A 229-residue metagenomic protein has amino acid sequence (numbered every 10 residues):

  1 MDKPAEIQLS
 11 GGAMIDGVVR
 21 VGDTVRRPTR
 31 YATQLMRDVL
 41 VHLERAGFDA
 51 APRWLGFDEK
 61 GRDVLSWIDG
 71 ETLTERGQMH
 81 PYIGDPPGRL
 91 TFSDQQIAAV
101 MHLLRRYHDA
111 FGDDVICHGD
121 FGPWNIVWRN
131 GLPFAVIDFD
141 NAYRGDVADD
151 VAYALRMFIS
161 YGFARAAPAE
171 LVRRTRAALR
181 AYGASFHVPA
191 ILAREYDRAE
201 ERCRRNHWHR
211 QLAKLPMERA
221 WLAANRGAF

Functional and structural regions predicted by a protein language model:
M1-L9: Juxta-kinase regulatory segment immediately upstream of eukaryotic protein kinase catalytic domains
G12-D16, G22-D109: A conserved alpha-helical element in kinase catalytic cores
D16-R20, W54, D109-D149: Active-site acidic catalytic loop and adjacent metal/ATP-binding pocket of ATP-dependent phosphoryl transfer enzymes
P87-L90, Y143-G145, Y161-A166: Short, polar/flexible loop-turn hinges at active-site or ligand-entry regions and domain interfaces
A98-G112, A152, R156, R176 (+1 more regions): A broadly conserved amphipathic alpha-helix scaffold signal in soluble, globular proteins
D150-G183, D197-R204: Active-site activation/catalytic loop segments of kinase-like enzymes and analogous catalytic loops in related
I191-Y196: Eukaryotic Ser/Thr/Pro-rich intrinsically disordered, low-complexity regulatory regions
A199-F229: ATP/Mg2+ or Mg2+-diphosphate-binding catalytic cores that bind nucleotide phosphates or diphosphates via glycine-rich
